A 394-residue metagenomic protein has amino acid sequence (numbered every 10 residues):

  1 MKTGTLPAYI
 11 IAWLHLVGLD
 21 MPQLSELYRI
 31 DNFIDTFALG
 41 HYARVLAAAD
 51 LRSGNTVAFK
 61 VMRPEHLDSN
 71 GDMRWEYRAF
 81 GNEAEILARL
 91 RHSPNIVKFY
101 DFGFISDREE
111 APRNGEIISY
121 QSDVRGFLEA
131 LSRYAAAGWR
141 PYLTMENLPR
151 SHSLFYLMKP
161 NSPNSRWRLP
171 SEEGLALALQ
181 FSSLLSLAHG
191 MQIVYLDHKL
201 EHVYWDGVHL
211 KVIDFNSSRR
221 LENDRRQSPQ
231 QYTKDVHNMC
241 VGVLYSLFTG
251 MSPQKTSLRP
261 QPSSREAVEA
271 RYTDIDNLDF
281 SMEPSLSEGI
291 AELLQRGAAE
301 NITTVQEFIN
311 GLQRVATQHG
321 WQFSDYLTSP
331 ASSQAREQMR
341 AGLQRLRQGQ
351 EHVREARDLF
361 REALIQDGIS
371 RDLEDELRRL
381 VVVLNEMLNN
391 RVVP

Functional and structural regions predicted by a protein language model:
M1-D35: Juxta-kinase regulatory segment immediately upstream of eukaryotic protein kinase catalytic domains
Y42-A88, I96-V97, D101, I105-A111: ATP-binding glycine-rich loop module of kinase domains
Y100-R168: Conserved structural core of kinase catalytic domains
L177-A178: Activation segment signature within eukaryotic-like protein kinase domains
A188-W205: Catalytic-loop of the protein kinase fold
H202-D214: Conserved protein kinase catalytic/activation segment
K211, F215-L286: C-lobe/activation-segment region of protein kinase-like
A298-Q322: Terminal C-lobe "cap" of eukaryotic-type protein kinase domains
